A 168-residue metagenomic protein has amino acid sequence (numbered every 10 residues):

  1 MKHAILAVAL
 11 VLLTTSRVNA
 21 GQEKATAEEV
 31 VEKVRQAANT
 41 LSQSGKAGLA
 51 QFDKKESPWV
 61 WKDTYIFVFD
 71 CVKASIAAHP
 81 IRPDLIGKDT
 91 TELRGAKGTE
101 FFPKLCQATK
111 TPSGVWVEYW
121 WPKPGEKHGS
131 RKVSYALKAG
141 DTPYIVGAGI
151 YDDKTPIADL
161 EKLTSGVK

Functional and structural regions predicted by a protein language model:
H3-K168: N-terminal membrane-sensor/transducer module of prokaryotic signaling receptors
